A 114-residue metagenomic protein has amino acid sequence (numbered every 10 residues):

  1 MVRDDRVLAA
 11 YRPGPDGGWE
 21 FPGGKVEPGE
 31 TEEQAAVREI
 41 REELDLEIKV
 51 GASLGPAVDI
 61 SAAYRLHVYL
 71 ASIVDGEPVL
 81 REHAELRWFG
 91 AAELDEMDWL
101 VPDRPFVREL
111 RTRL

Functional and structural regions predicted by a protein language model:
M1-E20, I48, A52: N-terminal strand-loop-strand
V2-V7, P15-D16, E27-P28, A62 (+1 more regions): Short, charged/polar surface micro-motifs in flexible loops or helix N-caps
P15-G17, P22, L44-K49, R65-H67 (+1 more regions): A generic structural signal for short beta-strands and their flanking turns/coil linkers
F21-S53, G90: The catalytic Nudix box helix
P56-A91, D103, L110: Active-site-adjacent beta-strand/loop module that shapes the phosphate/pyrophosphate-binding cleft
